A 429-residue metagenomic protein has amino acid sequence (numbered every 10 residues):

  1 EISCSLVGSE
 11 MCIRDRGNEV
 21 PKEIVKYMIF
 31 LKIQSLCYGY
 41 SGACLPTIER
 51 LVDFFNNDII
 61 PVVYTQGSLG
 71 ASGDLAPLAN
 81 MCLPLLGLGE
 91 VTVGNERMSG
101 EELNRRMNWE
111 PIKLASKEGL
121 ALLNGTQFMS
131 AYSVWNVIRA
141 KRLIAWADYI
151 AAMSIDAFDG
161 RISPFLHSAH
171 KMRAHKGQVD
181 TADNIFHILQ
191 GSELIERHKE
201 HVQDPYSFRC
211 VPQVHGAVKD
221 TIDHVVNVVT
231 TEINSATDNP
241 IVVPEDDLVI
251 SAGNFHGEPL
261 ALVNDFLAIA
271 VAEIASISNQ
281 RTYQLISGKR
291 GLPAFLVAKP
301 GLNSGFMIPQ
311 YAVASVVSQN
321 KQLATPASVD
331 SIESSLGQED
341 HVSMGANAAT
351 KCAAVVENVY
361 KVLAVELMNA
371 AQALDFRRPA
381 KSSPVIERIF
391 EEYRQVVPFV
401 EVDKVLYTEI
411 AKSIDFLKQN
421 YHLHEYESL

Functional and structural regions predicted by a protein language model:
E1-G8, C12-I13: Single conserved hydrophobic/aromatic residue that forms the stacking wall/gate of nucleotide- or nucleobase-binding
S3, V62-S68, L248, A252: Short, flexible coil/turn micro-motifs enriched in small/turn-prone residues
E10, R14-G17, T47-R50, P84-L429: C-terminal auxiliary extensions adjacent to catalytic cores
D15-V25: Cytochrome P450
E23-V91: Hydrophobic alpha-helical hairpins/lids featuring a short glycine-rich hinge
